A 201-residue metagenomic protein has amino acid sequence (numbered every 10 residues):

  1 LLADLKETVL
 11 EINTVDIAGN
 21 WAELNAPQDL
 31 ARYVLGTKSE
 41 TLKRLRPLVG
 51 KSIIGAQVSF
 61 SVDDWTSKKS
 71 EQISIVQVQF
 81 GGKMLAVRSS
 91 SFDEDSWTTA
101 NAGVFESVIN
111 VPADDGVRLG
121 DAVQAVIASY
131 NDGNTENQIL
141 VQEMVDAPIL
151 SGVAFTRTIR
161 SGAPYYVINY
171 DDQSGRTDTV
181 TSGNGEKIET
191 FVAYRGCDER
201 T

Functional and structural regions predicted by a protein language model:
L1-A22: Catalytic-core segments of class I nucleotidyltransferases/pyrophosphorylases that form NMP-activated intermediates
W21-E23, D93-E94: Short, active-site-adjacent cap segments at secondary-structure transitions
P27: Phosphate-binding loop/pocket of nucleotide- and phosphate-handling active sites
R32-T201: Nucleotide/phosphate-binding sheet-loop regions of phosphoryl- and nucleotidyl-transfer enzymes
